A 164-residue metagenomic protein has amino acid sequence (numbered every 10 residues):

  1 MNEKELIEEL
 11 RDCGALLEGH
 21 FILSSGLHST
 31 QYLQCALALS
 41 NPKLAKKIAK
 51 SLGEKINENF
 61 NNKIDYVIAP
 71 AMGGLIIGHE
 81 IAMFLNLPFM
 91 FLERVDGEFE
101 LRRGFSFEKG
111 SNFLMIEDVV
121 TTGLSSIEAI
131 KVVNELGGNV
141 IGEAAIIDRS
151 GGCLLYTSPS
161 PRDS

Functional and structural regions predicted by a protein language model:
M1-N59: Active-site-facing substrate-recognition patch
I56-N61, F105-F107: Glycine-rich helix-loop-beta junction characteristic of Rossmann-like nucleotide cofactor-binding loops
K63-A71: Short glycine-rich phosphate-binding loop at a beta-alpha junction
D65, S111, I141: Conserved acidic residues
I77-L114, T122-E128: Short, glycine/charge-rich flexible loops or terminal/linker lids adjacent to PRPP-binding catalytic cores
L92-E93, G138-G152: ATP-dependent adenylation/pyrophosphate-handling site
Y156-D163: Conserved small/polar residues in nucleotide/adenosyl-binding loops
